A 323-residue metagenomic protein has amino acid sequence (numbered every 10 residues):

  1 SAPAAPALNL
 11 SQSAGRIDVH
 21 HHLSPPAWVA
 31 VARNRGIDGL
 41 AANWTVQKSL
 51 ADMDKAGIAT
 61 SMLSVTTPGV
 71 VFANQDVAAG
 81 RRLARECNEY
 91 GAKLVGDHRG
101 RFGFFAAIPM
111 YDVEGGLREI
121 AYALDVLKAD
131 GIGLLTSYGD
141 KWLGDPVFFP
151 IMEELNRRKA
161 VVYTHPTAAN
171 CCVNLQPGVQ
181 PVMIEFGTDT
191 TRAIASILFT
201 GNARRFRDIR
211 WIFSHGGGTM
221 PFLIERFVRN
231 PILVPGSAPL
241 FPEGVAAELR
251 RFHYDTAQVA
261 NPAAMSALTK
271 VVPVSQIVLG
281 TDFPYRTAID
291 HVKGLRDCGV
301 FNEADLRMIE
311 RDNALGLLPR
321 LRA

Functional and structural regions predicted by a protein language model:
S1-G15, V19, P26-T60, E89-D97 (+7 more regions): Mid-to-C-terminal alpha-helical segments outside catalytic/metal-binding sites
S13, H22-W44, V71-R81, A169-T190 (+1 more regions): Active-site gating loops and adjacent loop-to-helix segments of metal-dependent hydrolytic enzymes
I17-H21, S61-L63, G103-A106, I132-L134 (+4 more regions): Hydrophobic faces of well-ordered beta-strands that scaffold small-molecule active sites in alpha/beta enzyme cores
H22, T167-A168, G217, A260 (+1 more regions): Catalytic metal-binding/acid-base residues of hydrolase active sites
A59, V65-T200: Active-site gating/metal-coordination segments in enzymes
L134, V179-T191, R204-R205, W211-H215 (+2 more regions): Active-site core of metal-dependent hydrolases
F199-G201, R207-A247: Aromatic-lined glycan-binding groove of carbohydrate-active enzymes
